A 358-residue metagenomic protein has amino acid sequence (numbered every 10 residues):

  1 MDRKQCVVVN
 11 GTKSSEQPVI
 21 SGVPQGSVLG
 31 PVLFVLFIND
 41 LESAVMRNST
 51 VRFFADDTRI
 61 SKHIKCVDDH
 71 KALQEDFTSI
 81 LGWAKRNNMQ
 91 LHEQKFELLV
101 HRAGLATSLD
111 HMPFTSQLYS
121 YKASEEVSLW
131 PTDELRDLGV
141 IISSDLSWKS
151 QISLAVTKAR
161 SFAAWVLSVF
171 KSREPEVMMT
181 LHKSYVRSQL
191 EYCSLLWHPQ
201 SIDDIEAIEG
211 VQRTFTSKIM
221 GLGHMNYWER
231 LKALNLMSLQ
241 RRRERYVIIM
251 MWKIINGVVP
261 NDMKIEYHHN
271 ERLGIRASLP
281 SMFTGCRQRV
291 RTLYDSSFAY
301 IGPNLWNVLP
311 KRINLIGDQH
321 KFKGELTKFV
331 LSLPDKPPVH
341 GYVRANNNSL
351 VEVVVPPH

Functional and structural regions predicted by a protein language model:
M1-P24, N235: Conserved pre-catalytic core of RNA-dependent polymerases
G11, Q90-D133: Short, conserved micro-motifs composed of acidic
S21-P31, K65-L73, L146-A155, V169-T180 (+4 more regions): Conserved, non-catalytic sequence blocks in retroelement Pol enzymes and Pol-derived host proteins
P31-S61: Active-site palm subdomain of RNA-directed nucleic acid polymerases
M46, T58-G82, A103, P199: Catalytic palm subdomain of template-directed nucleic-acid polymerases, centered on the conserved carboxylate motif
V127-L195: Basic, alpha-helical interaction scaffolds
D203-H358: Short linear motifs embedded in intrinsically disordered, charge-biased segments
